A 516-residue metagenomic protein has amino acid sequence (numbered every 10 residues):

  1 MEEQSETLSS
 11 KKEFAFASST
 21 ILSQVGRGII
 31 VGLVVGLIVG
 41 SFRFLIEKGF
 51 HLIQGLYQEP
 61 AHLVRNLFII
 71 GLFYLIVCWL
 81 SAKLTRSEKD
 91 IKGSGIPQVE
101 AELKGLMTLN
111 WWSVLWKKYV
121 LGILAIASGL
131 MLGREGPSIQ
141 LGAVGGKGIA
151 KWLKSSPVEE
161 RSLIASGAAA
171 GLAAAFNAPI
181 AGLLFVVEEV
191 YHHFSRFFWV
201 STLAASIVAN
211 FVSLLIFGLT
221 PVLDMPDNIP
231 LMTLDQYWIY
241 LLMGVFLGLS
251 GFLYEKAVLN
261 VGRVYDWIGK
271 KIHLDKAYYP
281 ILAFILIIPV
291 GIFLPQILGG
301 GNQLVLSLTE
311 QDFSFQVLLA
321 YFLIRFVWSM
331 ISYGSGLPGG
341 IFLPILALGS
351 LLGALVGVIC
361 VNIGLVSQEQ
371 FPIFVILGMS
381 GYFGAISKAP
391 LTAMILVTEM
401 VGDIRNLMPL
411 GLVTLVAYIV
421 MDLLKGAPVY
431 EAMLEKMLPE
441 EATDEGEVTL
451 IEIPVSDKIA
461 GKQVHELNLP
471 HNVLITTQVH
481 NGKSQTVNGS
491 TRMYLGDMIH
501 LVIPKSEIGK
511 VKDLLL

Functional and structural regions predicted by a protein language model:
M1-E441, G446-E447, G496, I503-P504: Alpha-helical transmembrane segments and immediately membrane-proximal extracytoplasmic
E447-P454: Short glycine-/aliphatic-rich beta-strand segments at the starts of folded cytosolic domains
V455, I459-V511, L515: Cytosolic Rossmann-like ligand/nucleotide-binding regulatory domains
